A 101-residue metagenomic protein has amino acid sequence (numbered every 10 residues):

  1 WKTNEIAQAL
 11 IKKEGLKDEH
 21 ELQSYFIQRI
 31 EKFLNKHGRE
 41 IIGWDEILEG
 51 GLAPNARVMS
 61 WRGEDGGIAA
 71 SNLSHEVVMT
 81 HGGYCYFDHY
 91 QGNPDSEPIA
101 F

Functional and structural regions predicted by a protein language model:
W1-A56, W61-H75: Active-site neighborhood of glycoside hydrolase catalytic domains
D65-F101: Aromatic-lined glycan-binding groove of carbohydrate-active enzymes
